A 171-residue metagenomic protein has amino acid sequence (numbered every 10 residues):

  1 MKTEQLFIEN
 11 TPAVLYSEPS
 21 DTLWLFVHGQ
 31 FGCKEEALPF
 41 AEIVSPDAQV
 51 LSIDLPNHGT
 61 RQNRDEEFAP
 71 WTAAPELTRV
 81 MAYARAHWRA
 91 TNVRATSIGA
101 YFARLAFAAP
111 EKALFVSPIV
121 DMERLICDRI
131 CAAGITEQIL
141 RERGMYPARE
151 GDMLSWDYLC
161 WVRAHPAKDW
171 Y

Functional and structural regions predicted by a protein language model:
F7-S17: A short loop-to-beta-strand scaffold at the N-terminal edge of the catalytic core in hydrolase folds
D21-G29: Short beta-strand element of the alpha/beta-hydrolase
Q30-E42: The serine-hydrolase catalytic nucleophile loop
E36, E67-A86: Alpha/beta-hydrolase active-site loop
V44-N63: Conserved alpha/beta-hydrolase
A90-A95, V116: Short beta-strand immediately N-terminal to the catalytic nucleophile in serine-hydrolase-like folds
R94-A103: Gly/Ala-rich beta-loop-alpha elbow adjacent to hydrolase catalytic centers
P110-Y171: The alpha/beta-hydrolase serine catalytic core
